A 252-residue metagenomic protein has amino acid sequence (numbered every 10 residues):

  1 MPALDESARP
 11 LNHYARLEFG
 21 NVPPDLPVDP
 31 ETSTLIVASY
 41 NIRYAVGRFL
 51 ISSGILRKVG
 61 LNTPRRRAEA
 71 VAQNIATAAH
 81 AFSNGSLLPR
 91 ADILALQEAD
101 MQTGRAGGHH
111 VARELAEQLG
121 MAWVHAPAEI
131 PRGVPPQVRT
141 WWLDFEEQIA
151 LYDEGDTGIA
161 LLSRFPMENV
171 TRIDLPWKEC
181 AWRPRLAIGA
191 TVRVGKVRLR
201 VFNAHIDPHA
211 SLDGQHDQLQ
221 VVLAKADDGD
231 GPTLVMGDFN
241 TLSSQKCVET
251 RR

Functional and structural regions predicted by a protein language model:
M1-M121, H125-W141: N-terminal, active-site-proximal structural segment of metallo-dependent hydrolase catalytic domains
P24-L26, F145-L151, L175-E179: Short, P/G- and charge-enriched loop/turn segments at secondary-structure junctions
V28-P30, L162-F165, G189-K196: Active-site beta-strand termini and strand-to-loop segments that position acidic
N41-I42, A99, A204-I206, D238-F239: Active-site metal-binding loops of divalent metal-dependent hydrolases
E117-Q118, A150-V170: Conserved beta strand-loop-helix elements of the APE1-like EEP
D156-I159, R183-G189: Short hydrophobic/aromatic beta-strand or adjacent loop that forms the aromatic wall/cage of a ligand/substrate-binding
I173, A181-P184, T191-Q215: Metal-dependent phosphoester/phosphodiester hydrolase catalytic core
A210-R252: Metal-dependent phosphoesterases centered on the DNase I-like endonuclease/exonuclease/phosphatase
